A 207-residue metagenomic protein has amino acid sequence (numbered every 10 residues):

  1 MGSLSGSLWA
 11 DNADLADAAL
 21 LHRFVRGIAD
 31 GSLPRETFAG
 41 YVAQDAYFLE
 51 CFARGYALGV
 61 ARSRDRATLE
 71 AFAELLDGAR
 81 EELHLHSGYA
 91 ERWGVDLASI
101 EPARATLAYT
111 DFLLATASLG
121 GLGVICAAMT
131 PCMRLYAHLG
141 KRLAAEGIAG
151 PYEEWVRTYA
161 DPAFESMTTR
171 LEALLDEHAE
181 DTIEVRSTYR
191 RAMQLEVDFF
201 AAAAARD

Functional and structural regions predicted by a protein language model:
G2-L8, N12, A18, I28 (+3 more regions): Hydrophobic alpha-helical segments
W9-L33, T168-H178: Short alpha-helical hairpin
A13-A18, S32-R62, E81, A127-A137 (+1 more regions): Alpha-helical bundle segments that constitute or directly flank the non-heme di-iron/ferroxidase center
L20-L21, F48-G55, E82-L85, A105-Y109 (+5 more regions): Amphipathic, well-ordered alpha-helical segments in soluble domains
A43, A67-A163, R190: Active-site-proximal alpha-helical scaffolds that flank and shape metal-associated catalytic sites
Y56-S63, W93, A117, G140-G147 (+3 more regions): Secondary-structure edge/capping motif, primarily at the C-terminal ends of alpha-helices and the immediately following
S63-T68, I183-R186: Structural helix-adjacent loops and short alpha-helical linkers that scaffold large soluble proteins
E177-D207: Long hydrophobic alpha-helical segments typical of transmembrane helices together with their membrane-interfacial
